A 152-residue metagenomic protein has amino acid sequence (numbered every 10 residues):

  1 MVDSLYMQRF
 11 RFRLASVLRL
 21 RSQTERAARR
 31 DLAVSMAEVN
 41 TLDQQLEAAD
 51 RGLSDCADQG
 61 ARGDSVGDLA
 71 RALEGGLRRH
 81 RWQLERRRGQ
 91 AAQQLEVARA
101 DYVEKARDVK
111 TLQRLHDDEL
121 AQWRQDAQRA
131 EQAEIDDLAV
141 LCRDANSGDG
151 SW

Functional and structural regions predicted by a protein language model:
M1-W152: Charge-rich amphipathic alpha-helical interaction elements
